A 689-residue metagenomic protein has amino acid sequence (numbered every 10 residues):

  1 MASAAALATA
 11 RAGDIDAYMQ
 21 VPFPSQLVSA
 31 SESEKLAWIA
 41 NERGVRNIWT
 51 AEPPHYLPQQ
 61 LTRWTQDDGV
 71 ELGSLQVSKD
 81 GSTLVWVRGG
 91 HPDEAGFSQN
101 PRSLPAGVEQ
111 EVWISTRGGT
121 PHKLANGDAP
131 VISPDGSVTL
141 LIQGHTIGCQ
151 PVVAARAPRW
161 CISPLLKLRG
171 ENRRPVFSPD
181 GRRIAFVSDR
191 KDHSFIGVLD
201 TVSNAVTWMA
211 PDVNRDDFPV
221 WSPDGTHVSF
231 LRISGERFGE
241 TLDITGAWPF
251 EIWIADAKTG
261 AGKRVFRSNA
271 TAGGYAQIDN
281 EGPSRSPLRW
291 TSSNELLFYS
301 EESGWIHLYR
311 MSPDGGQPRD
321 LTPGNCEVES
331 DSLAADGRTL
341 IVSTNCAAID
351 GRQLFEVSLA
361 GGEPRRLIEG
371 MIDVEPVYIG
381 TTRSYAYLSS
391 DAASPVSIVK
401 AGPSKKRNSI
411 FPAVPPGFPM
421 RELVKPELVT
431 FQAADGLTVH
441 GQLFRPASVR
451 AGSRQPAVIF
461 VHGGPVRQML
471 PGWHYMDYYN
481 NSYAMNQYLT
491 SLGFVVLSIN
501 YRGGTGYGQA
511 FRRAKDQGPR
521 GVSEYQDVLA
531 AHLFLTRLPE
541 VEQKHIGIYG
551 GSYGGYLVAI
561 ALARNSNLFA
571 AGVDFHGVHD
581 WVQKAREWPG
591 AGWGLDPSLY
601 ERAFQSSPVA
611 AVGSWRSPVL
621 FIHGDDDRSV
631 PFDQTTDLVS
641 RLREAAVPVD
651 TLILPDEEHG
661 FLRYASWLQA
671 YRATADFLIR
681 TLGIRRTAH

Functional and structural regions predicted by a protein language model:
D16-W49: Beta-strand-rich domains and repeat architectures in extracellular enzymes and scaffolds, especially beta-propellers
F23-L27, L72-Q76, I278-T291: Signature of short aromatic-glycine-proline-rich micro-motifs recurring in repeat-based ectodomains
V28, Q76, V131, V176 (+4 more regions): Conserved beta-strand position repeated across blades of beta-propeller domains
S31-E32, K79-D80, P134-D135, P179-D180 (+4 more regions): Residue-level detector of Asp-centered blade-edge/turn motifs that repeat once per structural unit in beta-propeller
L36, L84, T139, I184 (+4 more regions): Hydrophobic beta-strand positions that form the internal "hydrophobic ladder" of WD40/Gbeta-like beta-propeller blades
I39-W49, W64-E71, V85-W113, K123-A129 (+13 more regions): A flexible loop/linker signature enriched in serine peptidases of the S9 family
E52-Y56, T116-G119, V152-A157, D200-N204 (+4 more regions): Short loop/turn segments that connect beta-strands within beta-propeller blades
G239, R285, D373-H689: Serine-hydrolase catalytic core recognition
